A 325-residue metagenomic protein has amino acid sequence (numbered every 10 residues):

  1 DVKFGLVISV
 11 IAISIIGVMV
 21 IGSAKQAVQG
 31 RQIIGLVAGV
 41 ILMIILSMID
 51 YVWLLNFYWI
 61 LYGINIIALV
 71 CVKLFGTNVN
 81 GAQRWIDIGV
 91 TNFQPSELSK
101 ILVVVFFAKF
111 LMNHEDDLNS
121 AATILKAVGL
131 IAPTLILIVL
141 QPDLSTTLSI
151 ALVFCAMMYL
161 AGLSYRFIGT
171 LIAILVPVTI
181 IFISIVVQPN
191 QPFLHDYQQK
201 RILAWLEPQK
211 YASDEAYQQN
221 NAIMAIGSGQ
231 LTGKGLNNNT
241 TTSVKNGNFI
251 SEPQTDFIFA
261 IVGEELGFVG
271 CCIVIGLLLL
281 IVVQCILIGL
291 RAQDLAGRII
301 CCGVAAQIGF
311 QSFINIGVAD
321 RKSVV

Functional and structural regions predicted by a protein language model:
D1, G5-L6: Charged, compositionally biased N-terminal leader segments and the immediate start of the first structured element
V7-N220, A260-V318: Hydrophobic alpha-helical transmembrane segments of multi-pass inner membrane proteins, especially in bacterial systems
A216-G235: Extracytosolic (periplasmic/ER-lumenal) interhelical loops and adjacent juxtamembrane/interface segments of multi-pass
L231-L266: Long extracytoplasmic/lumenal interhelical loops at the membrane interface of multi-pass membrane proteins
R321: The feature captures the short pre-catalytic strand/loop hairpin that immediately precedes and shapes the active-site
V324-V325: Conserved small/polar residues in nucleotide/adenosyl-binding loops
